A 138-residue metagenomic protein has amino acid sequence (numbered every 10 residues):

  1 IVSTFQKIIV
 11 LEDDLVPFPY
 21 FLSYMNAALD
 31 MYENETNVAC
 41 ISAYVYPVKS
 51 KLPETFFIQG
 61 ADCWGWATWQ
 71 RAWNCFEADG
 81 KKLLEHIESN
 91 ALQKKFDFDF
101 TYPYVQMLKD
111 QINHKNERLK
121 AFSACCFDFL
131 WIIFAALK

Functional and structural regions predicted by a protein language model:
I1-V10, L15-K138: An acidic/histidine-cluster motif and surrounding catalytic segment that typifies divalent-metal-assisted enzyme active
